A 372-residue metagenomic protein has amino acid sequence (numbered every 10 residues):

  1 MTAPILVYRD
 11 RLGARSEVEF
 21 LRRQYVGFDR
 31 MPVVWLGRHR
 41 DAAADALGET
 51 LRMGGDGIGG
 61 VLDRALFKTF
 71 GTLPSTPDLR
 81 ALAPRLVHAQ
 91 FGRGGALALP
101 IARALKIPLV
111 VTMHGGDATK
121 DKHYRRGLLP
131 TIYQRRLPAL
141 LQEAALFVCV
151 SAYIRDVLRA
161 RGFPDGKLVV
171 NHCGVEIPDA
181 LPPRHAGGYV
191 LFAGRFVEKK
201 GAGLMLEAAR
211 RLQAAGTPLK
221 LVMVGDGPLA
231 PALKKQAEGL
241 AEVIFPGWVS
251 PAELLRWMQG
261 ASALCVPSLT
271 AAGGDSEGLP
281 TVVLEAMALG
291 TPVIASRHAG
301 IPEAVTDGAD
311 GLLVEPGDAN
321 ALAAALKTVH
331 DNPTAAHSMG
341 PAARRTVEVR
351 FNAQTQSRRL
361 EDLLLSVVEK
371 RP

Functional and structural regions predicted by a protein language model:
L6, L181-R210, V222, L264: Conserved donor-binding/catalytic core segment of Leloir-type glycosyltransferases
H39, G127, Y133-A180, I244-F245: Donor nucleotide-sugar binding/catalytic pocket of nucleotide-sugar-dependent glycosyltransferases
G71, P108-V110, A118-A139, I177: Nucleotide-sugar donor phosphate/pyrophosphate-binding loop at the beta->alpha transition of glycosyltransferases
A89-G94, M113: Short His-centered aromatic/hydrophobic patch
P231-E253, A263: Nucleotide-activated donor-binding/catalytic signature segment of Leloir-type glycosyltransferases, i.e., the conserved
Q259-S276, T291: Acidic donor-binding loop of glycosyltransferase active sites
V283, A288, P292-A295, V305: Short hydrophobic beta-strand element within catalytic cores of glycosyltransferases and related nucleotide-activated
T306-G308, L312-A319, T328-T334, V349: Conserved acidic donor-binding segment of nucleotide-sugar-dependent glycosyltransferases
